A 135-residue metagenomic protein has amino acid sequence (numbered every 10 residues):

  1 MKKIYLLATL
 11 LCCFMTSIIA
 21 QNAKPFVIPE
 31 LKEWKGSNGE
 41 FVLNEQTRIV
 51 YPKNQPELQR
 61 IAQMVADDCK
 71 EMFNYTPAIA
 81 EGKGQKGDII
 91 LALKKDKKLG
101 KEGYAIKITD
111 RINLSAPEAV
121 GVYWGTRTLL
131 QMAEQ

Functional and structural regions predicted by a protein language model:
M1-K24: Bacterial Sec-dependent N-terminal signal peptides
I18-Q135: Acidic, contiguous N-terminal accessory segments
